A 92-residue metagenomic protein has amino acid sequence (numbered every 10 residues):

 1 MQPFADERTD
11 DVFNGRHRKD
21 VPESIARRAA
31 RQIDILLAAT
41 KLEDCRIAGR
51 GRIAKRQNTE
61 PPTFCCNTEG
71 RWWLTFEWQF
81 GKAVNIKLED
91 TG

Functional and structural regions predicted by a protein language model:
M1-Q32: Arg/Lys-rich, positively charged N-terminal/basic patches that mediate binding to nucleic acids
R8, H17, G49-R52, V84-K87: Glycine-rich, flexible loop/turn motifs
V21, K41, A48, K87-L88: Short linear functional motifs in flexible/disordered or boundary regions
L36: Short basic (Lys/Arg) and small-residue
T40-C65: A short, surface-exposed loop/turn module that caps and links secondary-structure elements
Q57, F64-G92: Enriched for short, Lys/Arg-rich terminal
